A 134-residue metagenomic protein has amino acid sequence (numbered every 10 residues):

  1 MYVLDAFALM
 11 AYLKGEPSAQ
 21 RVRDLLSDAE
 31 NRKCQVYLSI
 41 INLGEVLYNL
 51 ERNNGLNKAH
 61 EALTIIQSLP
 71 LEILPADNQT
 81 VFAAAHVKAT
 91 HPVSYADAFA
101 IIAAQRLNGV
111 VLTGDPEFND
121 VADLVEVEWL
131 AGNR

Functional and structural regions predicted by a protein language model:
M1, I101-R134: Acidic, PIN/NYN-like endoribonuclease modules and their adjacent C-terminal/linker elements
M1-L38, E51-T64, N133-R134: Short, well-structured N-terminal submotif of metal-dependent ribonuclease cores
D5, E45, D97, D115: Acidic active-site catalytic centers that drive phospho-/nucleotidyl reactions and related ester hydrolyses
A8, N42, T80, A100 (+1 more regions): Alpha-helix capping/helix-boundary segments
M10, G44-L47, A85: Amphipathic alpha-helical segments within well-ordered protein domains
E30, Q67, Q105: Anion (oxyanion) recognition and catalysis
N49-R52, P70: Helix-loop "lid/cap" segments that line or gate small-molecule binding pockets
E72-L112: Active-site neighborhoods of divalent-metal-dependent phosphate/nucleic-acid chemistry enzymes
